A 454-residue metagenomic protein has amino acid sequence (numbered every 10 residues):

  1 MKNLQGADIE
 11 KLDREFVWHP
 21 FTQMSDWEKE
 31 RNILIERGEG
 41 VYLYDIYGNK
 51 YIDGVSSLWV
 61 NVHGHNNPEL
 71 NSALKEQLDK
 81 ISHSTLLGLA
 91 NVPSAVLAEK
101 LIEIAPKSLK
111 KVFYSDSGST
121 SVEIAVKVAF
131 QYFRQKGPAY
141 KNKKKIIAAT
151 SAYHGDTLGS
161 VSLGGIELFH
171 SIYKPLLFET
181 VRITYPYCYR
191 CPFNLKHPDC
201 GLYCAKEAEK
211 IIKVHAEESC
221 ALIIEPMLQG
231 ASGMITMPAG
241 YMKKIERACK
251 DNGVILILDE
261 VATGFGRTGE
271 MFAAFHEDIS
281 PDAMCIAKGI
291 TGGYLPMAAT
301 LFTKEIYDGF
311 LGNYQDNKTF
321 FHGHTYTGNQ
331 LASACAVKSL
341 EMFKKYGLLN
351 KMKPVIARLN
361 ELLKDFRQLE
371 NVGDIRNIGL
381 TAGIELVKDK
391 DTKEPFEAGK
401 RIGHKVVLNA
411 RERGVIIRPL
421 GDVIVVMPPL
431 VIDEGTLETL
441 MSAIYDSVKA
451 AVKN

Functional and structural regions predicted by a protein language model:
M1-N454: Conserved N-terminal phosphate-binding loop of PLP-dependent enzymes in the Aspartate aminotransferase
